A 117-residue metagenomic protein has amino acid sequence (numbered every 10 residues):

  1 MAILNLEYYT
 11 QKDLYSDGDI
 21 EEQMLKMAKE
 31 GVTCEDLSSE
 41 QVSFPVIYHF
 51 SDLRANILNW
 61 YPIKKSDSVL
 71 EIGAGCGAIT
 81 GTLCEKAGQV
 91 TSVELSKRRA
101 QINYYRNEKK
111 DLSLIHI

Functional and structural regions predicted by a protein language model:
M1-K29: N-terminal auxiliary segments of SAM/dcSAM-dependent transferases
Y48-S66: Conserved alpha-helix/loop element of class I SAM-dependent methyltransferases that forms part of the SAM/SAH-binding
S66-G75: Conserved class I S-adenosyl-L-methionine
C76-A87: Conserved SAM-binding loop of SAM-dependent methyltransferases across substrates and taxa, primarily the Class I
Q89-E94: Conserved SAM-binding motif I beta-strand of class I
S96-R98: Conserved SAM/SAH-binding beta-strand->alpha-helix loop
N103-Y104: Conserved SAM-binding loop
I115-I117: Conserved small/polar residues in nucleotide/adenosyl-binding loops
